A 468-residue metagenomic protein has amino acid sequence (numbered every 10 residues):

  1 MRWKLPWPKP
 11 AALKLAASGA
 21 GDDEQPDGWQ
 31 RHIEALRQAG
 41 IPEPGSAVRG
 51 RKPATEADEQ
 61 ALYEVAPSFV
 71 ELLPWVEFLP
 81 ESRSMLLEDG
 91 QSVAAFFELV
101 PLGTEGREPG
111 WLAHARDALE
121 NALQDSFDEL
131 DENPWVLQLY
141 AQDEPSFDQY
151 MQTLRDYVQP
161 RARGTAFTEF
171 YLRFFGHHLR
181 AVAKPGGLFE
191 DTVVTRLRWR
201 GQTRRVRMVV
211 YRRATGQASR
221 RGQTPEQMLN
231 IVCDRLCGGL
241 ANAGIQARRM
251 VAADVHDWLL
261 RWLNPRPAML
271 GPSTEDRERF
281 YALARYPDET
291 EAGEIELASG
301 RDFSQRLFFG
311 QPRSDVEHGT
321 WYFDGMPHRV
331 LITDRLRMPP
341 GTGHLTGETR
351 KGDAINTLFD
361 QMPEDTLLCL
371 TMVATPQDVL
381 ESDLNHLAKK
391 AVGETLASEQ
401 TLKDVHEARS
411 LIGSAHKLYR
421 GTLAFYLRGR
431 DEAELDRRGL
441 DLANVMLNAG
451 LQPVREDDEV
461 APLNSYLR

Functional and structural regions predicted by a protein language model:
R2-R468: Extended, folded cores of ATP/NTP-driven motor/assembly subunits in large transport and secretion machines
